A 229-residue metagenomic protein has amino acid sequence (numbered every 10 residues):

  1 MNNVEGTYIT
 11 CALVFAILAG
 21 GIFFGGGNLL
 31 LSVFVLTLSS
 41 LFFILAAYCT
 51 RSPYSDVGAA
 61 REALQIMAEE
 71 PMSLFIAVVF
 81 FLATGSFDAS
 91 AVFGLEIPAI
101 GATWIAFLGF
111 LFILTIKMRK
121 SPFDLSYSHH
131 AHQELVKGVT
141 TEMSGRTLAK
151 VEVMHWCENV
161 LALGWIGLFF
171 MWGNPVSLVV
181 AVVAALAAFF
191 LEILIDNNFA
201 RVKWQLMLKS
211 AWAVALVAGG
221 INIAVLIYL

Functional and structural regions predicted by a protein language model:
M1-L229: Alpha-helical transmembrane segments of multi-pass membrane proteins predominantly involved in bioenergetics
